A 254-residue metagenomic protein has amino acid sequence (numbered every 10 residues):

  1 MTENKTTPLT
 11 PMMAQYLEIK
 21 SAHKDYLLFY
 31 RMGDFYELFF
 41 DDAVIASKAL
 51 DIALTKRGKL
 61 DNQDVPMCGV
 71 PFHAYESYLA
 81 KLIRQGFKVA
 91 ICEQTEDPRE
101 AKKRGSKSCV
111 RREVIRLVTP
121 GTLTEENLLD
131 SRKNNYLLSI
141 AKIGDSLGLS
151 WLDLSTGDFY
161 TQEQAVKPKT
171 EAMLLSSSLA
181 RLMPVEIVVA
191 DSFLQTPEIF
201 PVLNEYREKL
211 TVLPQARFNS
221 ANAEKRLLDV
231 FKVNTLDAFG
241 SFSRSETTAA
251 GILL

Functional and structural regions predicted by a protein language model:
M1-L254: Basic, polar low-complexity surface loops/patches
